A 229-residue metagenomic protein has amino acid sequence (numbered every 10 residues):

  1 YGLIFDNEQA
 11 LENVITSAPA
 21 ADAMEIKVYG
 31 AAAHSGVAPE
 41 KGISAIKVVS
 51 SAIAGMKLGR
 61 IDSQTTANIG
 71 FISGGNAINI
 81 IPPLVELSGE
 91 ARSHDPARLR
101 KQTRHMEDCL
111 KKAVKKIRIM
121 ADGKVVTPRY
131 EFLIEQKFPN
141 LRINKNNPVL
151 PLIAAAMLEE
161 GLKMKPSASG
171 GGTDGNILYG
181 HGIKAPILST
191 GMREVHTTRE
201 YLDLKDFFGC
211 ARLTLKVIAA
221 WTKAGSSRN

Functional and structural regions predicted by a protein language model:
Y1-K47: Fold-level recognition of mixed alpha/beta catalytic cores in primary-metabolism enzymes, strongest
E8, A45-N229: Metal-dependent amide/peptide-bond hydrolase catalytic core, centered on the "pita-bread" metallohydrolase fold
